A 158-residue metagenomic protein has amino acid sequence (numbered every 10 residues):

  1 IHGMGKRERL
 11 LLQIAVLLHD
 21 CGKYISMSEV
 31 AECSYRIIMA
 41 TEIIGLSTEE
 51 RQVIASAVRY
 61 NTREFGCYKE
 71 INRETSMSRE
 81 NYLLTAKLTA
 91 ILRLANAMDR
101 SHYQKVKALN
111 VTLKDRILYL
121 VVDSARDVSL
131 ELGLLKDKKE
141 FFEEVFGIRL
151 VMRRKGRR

Functional and structural regions predicted by a protein language model:
I1-V111: Divalent metal-dependent catalytic cores for phosphoryl transfer on phosphate-bearing substrates
K69-E70, D123, L130-G133: Short conserved micro-motifs at the rims of enzyme active sites and ligand-binding pockets
H102-Y103, S129-E131: Short helix/loop capping segments that flank catalytic or ligand/cofactor-binding pockets
A108, S124-D127, K138, R154: C-terminal accessory subdomains of helicases
R116-S124: Short, aliphatic-rich beta-strand segments
L130-R149: Short, non-transmembrane amphipathic alpha-helical segments
F146-R158: A short amphipathic beta-strand at an alpha->beta junction
